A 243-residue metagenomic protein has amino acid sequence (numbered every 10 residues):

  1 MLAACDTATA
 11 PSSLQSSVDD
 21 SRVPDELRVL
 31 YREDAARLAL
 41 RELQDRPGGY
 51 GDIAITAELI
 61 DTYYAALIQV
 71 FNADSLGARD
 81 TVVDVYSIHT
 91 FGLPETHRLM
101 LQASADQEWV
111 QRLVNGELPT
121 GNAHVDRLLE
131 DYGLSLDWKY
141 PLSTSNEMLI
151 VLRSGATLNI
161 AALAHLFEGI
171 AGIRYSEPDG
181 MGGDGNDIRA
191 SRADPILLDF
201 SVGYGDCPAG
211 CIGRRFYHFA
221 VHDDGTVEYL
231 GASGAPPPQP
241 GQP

Functional and structural regions predicted by a protein language model:
L2-A4: C-terminal motif of bacterial Sec signal peptides marking the signal peptidase cleavage site
D6-A8: Bacterial signal peptide processing site
L14-D179: Extended, low-hydrophobicity segments enriched in charged/polar residues
G182-D184, G210-Y217: Short, surface-exposed coil-to-beta transition loops
D187-L197, A220-E228: A short, structured loop/turn motif at beta-sheet edges
P195-G205: Generic short beta-strand segments
G203-R214, P238: Short, cysteine-centered beta-strand-loop-beta hairpins and adjacent loop/turn segments enriched in charged/polar
L230-P243: Short, solvent-exposed aromatic-acidic interface loops
